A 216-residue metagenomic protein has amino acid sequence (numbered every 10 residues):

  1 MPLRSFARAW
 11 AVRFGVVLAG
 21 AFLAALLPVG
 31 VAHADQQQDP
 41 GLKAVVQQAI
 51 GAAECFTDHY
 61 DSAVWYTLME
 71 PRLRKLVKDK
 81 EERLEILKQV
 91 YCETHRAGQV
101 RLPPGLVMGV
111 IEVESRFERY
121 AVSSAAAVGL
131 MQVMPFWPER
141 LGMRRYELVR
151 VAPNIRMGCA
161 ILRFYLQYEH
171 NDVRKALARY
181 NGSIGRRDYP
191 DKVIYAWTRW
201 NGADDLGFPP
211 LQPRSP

Functional and structural regions predicted by a protein language model:
M1-W10: N-terminal secretory signal peptides that target proteins for export/translocation
G15-L26: Bacterial N-terminal signal peptides
A32-A34: Boundary at the C-terminal end of the N-terminal hydrophobic targeting segment
Q36-P216: Catalytic glycan-binding domains that act on GlcNAc-containing polysaccharides
